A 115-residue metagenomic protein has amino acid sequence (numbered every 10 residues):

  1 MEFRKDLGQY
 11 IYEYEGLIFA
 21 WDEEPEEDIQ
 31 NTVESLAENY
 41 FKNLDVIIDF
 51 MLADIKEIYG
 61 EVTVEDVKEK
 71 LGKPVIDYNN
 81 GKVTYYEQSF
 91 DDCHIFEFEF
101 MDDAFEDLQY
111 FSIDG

Functional and structural regions predicted by a protein language model:
M1-G60: Long, contiguous N-terminal structural blocks used for assembly/anchoring
M1-Y14, D66, D77-G115: Acidic, proline/glycine-rich low-complexity IDRs
K42-F96: Amphipathic protein-protein interaction modules
